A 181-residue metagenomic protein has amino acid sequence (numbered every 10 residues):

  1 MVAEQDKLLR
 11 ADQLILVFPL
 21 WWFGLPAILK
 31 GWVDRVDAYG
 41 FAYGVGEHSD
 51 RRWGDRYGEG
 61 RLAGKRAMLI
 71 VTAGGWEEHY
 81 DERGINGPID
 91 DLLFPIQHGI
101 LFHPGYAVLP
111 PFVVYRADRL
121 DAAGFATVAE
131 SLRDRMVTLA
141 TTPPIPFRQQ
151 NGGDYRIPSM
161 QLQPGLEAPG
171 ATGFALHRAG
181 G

Functional and structural regions predicted by a protein language model:
M1-V45, E130-G181: N-terminal beta1-alpha1-beta2 submodule of the flavodoxin-like/Rossmannoid cofactor-binding fold
V2-Q97: Helix-loop-strand module that forms the ligand-binding subsite of alpha/beta enzymes
V71-E82, A122-T138: Short, electropositive alpha-helical surface patch
L101: Flexible active-site lid/hinge loop adjacent to a nucleotide/diphosphate and Mg2+-phosphate binding pocket
P104: Glycine/threonine-rich phosphate-binding loop and adjacent beta-strand/alpha-helix elements that clamp
A107-Y115: Short beta-strand elements in bilobed, periplasmic/extracellular small-molecule ligand-binding domains
A117-D121: A short acidic, often aromatic-flanked loop/helix-cap motif at beta-alpha or helix-coil junctions that lines enzyme
